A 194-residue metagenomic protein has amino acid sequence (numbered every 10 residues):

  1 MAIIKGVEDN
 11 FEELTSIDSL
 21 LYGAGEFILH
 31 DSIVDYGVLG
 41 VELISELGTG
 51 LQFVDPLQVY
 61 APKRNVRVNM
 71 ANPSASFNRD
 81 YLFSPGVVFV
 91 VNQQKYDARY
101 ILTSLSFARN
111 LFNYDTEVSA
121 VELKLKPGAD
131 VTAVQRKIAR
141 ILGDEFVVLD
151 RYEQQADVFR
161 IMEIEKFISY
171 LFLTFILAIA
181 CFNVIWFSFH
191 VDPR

Functional and structural regions predicted by a protein language model:
M1-R99, R109-L111: A structural signal for hydrophobic secondary-structure junctions, strongest on transmembrane helix-loop-helix units
L43, N92, F107, P127 (+2 more regions): A generic "binding-loop/recognition-motif" signal
R99-E122, R140: A short, hydrophobic/aromatic-rich structural module that often spans a beta strand with its adjoining loop
E117-R136: A short beta-strand structural signal in non-transmembrane regions
V131-I185, V191: Peri-transmembrane interface segments
R194: Glycine-rich phosphate-binding loops of nucleotide-dependent enzymes
